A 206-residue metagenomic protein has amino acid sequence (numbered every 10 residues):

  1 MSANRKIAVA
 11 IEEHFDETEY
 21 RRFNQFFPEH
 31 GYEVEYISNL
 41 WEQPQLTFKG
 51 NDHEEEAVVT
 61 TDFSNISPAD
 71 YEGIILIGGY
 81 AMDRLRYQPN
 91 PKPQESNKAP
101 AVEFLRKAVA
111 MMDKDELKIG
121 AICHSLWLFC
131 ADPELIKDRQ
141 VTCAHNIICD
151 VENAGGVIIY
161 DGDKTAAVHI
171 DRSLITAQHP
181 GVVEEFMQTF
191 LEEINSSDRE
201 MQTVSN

Functional and structural regions predicted by a protein language model:
A3-T18, R22-E35, Q43, E55-T60 (+1 more regions): Active-site-adjacent pocket-lining segments in enzyme domains
Q43-N51: Membrane-interfacial amphipathic helices and adjacent loop/beta segments that form the lipid-substrate binding surface
